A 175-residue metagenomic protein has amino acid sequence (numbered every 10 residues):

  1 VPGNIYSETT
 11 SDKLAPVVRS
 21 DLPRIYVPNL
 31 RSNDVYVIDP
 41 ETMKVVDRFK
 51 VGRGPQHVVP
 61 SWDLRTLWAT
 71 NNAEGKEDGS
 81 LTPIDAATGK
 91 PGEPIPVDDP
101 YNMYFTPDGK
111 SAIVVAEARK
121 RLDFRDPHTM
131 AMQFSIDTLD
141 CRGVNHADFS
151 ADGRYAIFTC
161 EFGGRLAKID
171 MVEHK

Functional and structural regions predicted by a protein language model:
V1-K175: Predominantly soluble domains enriched in secretory-pathway, periplasmic, or organellar proteins
